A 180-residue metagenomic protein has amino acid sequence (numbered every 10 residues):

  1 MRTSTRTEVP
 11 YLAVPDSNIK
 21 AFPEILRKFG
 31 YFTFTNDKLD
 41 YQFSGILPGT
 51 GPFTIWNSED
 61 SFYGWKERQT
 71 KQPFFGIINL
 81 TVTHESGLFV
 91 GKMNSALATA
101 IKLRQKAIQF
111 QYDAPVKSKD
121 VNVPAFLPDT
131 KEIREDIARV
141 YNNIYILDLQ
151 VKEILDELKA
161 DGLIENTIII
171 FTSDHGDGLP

Functional and structural regions predicted by a protein language model:
M1, L12-V14, T35-L47, V82 (+1 more regions): Short, solvent-exposed turn/loop segments enriched in Gly/Ser/Thr/Pro and often Arg
M1-K20, I25-Y31, D37: Active-site segment of extracytoplasmic enzymes that catalyze sulfate/phosphate-ester chemistry
R2-S4, T50-L80: Acidic, His- and aromatic-enriched active-site or binding-groove loops in soluble protein domains that engage sugars
R2-V14, L47-F53, E132-I146: The substrate-binding groove and active-site-proximal loops of carbohydrate-active enzymes, especially glycoside
R6-P10, K38, G45-P52, S86-M93 (+1 more regions): Short, solvent-exposed loop/turn and secondary-structure capping segments
P15, F43-T54, K102-Q109, D113-V116: Intrinsically disordered, low-complexity coil segments
T33-F34, N166: A local structural micro-motif
R68-P180: Active-site-proximal cap/lid insertion segments
